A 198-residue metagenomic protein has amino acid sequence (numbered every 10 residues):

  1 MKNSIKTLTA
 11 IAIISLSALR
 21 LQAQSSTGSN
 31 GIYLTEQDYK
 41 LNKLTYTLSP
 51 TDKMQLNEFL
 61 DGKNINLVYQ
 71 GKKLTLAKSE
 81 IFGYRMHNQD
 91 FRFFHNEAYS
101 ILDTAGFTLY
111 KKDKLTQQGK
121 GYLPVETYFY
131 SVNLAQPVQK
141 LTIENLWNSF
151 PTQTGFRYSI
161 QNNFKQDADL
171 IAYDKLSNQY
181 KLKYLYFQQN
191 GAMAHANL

Functional and structural regions predicted by a protein language model:
M1-S29: Bacterial Sec-dependent N-terminal signal peptides
S4, A12-S17, Y130, P137 (+3 more regions): Terminal low-complexity, poorly structured segments
K6, L41, T116, L170-A172: Low-complexity, compositionally biased segments
L16, S26-S29, Y33, L182 (+1 more regions): Generic hydrophobic segment detector
G28-F164: Aromatic-patch recognition
G155-L198: C-terminal partner/receptor-binding element of secreted or periplasmic proteins
